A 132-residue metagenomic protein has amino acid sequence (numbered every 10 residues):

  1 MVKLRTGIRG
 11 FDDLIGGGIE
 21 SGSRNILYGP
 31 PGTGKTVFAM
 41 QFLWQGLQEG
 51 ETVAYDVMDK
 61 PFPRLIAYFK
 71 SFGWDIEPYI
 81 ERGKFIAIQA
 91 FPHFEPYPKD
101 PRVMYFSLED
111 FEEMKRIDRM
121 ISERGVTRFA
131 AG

Functional and structural regions predicted by a protein language model:
M1-G10: N-terminal pre-Walker A segment at the start of P-loop NTPase domains
V2, G83-K84, R102: Generic structural motif recognizing short loop/turn segments at the entrances and edges of beta-strands
G10-L14, F38-Q41, R116, M120 (+1 more regions): Well-ordered alpha-helical segments embedded in enzymatic catalytic cores
L14-Q89: Walker A/P-loop NTP-binding active-site region of P-loop NTPases, recognizing the glycine-rich GxxxxGKT/S
H93-G132: Phosphate-binding/switch loop-helix module in NTP-utilizing enzymes
